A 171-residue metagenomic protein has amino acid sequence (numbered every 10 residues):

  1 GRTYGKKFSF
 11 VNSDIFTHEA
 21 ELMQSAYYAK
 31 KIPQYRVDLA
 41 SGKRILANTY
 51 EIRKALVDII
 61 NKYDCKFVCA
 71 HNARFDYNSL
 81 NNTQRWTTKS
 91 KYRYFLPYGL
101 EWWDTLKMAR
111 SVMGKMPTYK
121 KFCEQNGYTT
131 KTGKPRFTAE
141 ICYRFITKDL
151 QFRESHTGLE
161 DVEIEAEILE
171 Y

Functional and structural regions predicted by a protein language model:
G1-N81: Conserved non-catalytic scaffold segment of RNase H-like nuclease domains
N12, K91, L150-F152: Residue-level detector of short coil/turn "hinge" positions at structural boundaries
R44-N48, Y94-L100, Y128-C142: Glycine-rich, flexible loop segments associated with nucleotide phosphate handling
D64-R74, N78-Q84, K121-Y171: Acidic, Mg2+-coordinating catalytic module of metal-dependent nucleases/exonucleases that use a two-metal-ion mechanism
F75-W103: Substrate-recognition/cap helix-loop segment adjacent to the acidic, metal-dependent catalytic center of Asp-based
Y98-W103, M108, E154-V162: Short, surface-exposed recognition loops or helix-turn segments adjacent to catalytic cores
W103-T130: Short alpha-helix plus adjacent loop in nuclease-associated cores
